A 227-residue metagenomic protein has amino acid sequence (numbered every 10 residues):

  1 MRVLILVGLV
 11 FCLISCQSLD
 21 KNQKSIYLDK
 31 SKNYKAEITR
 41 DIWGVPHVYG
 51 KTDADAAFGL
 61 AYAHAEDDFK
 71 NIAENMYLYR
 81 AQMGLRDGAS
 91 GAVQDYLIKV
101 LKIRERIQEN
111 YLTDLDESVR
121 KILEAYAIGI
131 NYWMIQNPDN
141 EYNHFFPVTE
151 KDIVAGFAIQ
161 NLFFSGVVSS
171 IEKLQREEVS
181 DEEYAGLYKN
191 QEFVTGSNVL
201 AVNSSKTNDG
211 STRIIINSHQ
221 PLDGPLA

Functional and structural regions predicted by a protein language model:
R2-V7: Sec-dependent signal peptide recognition, specifically the positively charged N-region followed immediately by
I14-S15: C-terminal motif of bacterial Sec signal peptides marking the signal peptidase cleavage site
K21-L226: Substrate-recognition/specificity elements adjacent to catalytic centers across diverse enzyme folds
